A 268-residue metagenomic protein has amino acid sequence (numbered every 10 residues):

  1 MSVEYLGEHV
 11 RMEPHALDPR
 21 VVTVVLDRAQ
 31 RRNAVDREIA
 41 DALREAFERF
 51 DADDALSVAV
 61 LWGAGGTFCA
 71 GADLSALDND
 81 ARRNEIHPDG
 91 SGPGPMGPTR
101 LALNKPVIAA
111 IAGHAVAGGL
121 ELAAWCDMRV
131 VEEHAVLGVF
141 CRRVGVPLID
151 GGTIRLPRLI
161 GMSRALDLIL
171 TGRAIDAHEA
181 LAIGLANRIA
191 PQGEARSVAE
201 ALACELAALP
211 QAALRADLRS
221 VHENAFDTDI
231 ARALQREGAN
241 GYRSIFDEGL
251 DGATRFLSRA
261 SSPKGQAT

Functional and structural regions predicted by a protein language model:
M1-A64, D80: Conserved CoA-thioester-binding segment of acyl-CoA-metabolizing enzymes
M1-R20, G172-A177, R196-S197, A201-T268: C-terminal alpha-helix plus adjacent terminal tail
V24, L61, D73, L122-A124 (+3 more regions): Hydrophobic/aromatic residues within transmembrane alpha-helices of multi-pass small-molecule transporters
A42-R44, E48, A52, L74-A112: An acidic, glycine-rich surface segment that forms the CoA-thioester-binding/catalytic face of crotonase-fold enzymes
G66-A70, V116, G138, V221 (+1 more regions): Short, active-site-adjacent cap segments at secondary-structure transitions
P98-A212: Crotonase-fold acyl-CoA enzyme core
